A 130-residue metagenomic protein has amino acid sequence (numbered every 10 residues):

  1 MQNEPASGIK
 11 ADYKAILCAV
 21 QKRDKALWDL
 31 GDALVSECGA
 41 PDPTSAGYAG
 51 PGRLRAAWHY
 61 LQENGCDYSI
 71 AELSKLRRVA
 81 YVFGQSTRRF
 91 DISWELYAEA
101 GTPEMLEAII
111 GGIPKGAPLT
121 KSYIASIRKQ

Functional and structural regions predicted by a protein language model:
M1-V20: General nucleic-acid-binding
K14-K115, S126-I127: Short, Lys/Arg-enriched phosphate-binding patches
T120-Q130: Defense-system signaling and execution modules centered on TIR/cGAS-STING-like, death/scaffold domains and their
